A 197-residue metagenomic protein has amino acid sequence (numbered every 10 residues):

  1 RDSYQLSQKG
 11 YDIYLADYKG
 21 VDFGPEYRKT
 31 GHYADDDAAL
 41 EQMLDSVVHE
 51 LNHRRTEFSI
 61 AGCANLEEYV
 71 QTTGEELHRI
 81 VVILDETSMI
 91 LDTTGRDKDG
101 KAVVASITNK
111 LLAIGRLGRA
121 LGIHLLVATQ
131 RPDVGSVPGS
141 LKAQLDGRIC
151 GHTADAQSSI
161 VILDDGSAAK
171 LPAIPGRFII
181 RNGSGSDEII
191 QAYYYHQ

Functional and structural regions predicted by a protein language model:
R1-A61, H78-V81, T87-A154, L163 (+1 more regions): P-loop NTPase catalytic phosphate-binding loop
Y18-K19, D85, G183, Y193: Generic beta-structure capping elements
T30-A34, F58-E67, S186-H196: Short, exposed beta-strand "edge-strand" segments with a Pro/Gly-rich flavor and a Y/T-containing core
A61-R79: Mid-core helix/loop region of P-loop NTP-binding domains shared across ATPases and GTPases
A154-Q197: Conserved P-loop NTPase
